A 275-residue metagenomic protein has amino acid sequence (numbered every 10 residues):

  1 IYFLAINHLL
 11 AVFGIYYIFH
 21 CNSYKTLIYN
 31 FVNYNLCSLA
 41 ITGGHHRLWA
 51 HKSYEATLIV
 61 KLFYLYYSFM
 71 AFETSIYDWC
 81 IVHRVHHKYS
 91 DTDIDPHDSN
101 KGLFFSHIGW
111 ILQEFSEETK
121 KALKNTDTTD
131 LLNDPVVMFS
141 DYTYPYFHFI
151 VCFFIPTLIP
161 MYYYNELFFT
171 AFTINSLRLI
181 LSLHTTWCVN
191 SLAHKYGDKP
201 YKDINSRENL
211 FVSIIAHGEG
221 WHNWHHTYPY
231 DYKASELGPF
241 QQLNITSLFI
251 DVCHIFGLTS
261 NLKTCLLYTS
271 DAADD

Functional and structural regions predicted by a protein language model:
I1-W187, W221, D231-S270: Non-catalytic, topology-defining segments of multipass membrane proteins
T129-V136, Y196-W221, Y228: Active-site-proximal inter-transmembrane loops
D271-D275: A short, hydrophobic C-terminal helix/tail in secreted or cell-surface proteins
